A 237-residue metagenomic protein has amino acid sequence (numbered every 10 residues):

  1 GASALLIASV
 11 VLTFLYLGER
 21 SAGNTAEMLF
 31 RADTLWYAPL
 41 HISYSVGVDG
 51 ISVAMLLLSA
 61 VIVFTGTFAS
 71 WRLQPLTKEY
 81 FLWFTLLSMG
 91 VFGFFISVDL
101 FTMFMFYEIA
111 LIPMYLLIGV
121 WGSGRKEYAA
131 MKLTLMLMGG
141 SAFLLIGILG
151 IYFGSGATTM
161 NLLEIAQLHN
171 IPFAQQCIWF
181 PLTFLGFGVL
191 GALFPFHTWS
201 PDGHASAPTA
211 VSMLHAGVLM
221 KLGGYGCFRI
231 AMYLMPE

Functional and structural regions predicted by a protein language model:
G1-F68, R72-L82, A157-N170: Transmembrane helix-loop-helix hairpins at membrane boundaries of multipass inner-membrane proteins
A4, M55, I62, L86 (+6 more regions): Hydrophobic residues within membrane-embedded alpha-helical segments of Major Facilitator Superfamily
V10, F64-F68, M89-G93, L116-L117 (+4 more regions): Alpha-helical transmembrane segments of multipass membrane proteins
L17-S43, S141-T198, D202, G226-E237: Juxtamembrane/interfacial segments at transmembrane-helix boundaries in multi-pass membrane proteins
E19-R20, E79-L86, G90-Q176, T209: Alpha-helical multi-pass transmembrane bundles of energy-transducing inner-membrane proteins
V48-S59, L100-P113, Q176-V189, E237: Structural signature of hydrophobic alpha-helical transmembrane segments
V63-Q74, L116-R125, G191-A205: C-terminal ends of transmembrane helices
R72-Q74, F95-F104, L234-E237: Membrane-interface helix caps and helix-loop-helix hairpins in membrane proteins
